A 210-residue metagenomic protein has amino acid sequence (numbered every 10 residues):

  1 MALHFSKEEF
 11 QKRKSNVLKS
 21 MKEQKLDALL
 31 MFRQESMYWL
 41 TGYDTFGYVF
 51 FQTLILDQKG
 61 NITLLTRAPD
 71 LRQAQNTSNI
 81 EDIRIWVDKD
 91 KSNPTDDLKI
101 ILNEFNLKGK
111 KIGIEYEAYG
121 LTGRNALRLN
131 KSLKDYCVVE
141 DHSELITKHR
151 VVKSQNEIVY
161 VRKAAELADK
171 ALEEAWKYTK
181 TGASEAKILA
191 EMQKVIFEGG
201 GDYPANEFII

Functional and structural regions predicted by a protein language model:
M1-N61, A126: Terminal domain-start leader segments
E9-K12, K22, D90-P204: Flexible, acidic/His-enriched mid-domain "rim/lid" segments that flank
K19, M37, Y43, F50 (+4 more regions): Active-site cofactor/co-catalyst pockets and adjacent glycine-rich loops in catalytic enzymes
D27, E81, K110: Conserved acidic residues
F32-Q34, R67-A68, I114-Y119: Structural motif
T45-G47, I80-E81, R128-K131: Short, solvent-exposed amphipathic alpha-helical segments in soluble enzyme and RNA/protein-processing domains
N61, I80, D135-C137: A generic structural signal for alpha->beta connector loops
L65-D97: Compact, glycine/acidic-enriched structural inserts
